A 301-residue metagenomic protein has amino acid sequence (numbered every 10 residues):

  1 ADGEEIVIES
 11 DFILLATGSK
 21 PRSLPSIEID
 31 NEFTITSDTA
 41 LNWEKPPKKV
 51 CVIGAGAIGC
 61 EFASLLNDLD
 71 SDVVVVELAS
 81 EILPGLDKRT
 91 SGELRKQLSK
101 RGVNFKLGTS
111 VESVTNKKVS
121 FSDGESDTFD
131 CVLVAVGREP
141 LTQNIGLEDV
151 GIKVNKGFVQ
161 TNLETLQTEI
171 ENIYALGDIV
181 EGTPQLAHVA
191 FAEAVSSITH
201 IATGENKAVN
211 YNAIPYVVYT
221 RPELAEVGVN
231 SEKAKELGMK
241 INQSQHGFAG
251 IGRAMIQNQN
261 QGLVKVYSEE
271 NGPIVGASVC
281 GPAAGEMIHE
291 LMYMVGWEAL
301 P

Functional and structural regions predicted by a protein language model:
A1-V7, T115-S126, V132: Conserved beta-strand-loop-beta-strand element in the redox core of flavoprotein oxidoreductases
I8-G18, V52-I53, V73, T128-G137 (+2 more regions): Short hydrophobic core segments
T17-D72, V76, F105, E148-V150 (+2 more regions): Glycine-rich dinucleotide-binding loop and its adjacent helix/turn
K20-R22, K153-N155, E205-P215, M239-S244: A short alpha-helix-loop-beta-strand transition element characteristic of N-terminal alpha/beta dinucleotide-binding
D30-P46, D127, C131-T203, M292-Y293: FAD-site-proximal beta/loop scaffold in flavoenzymes
L41-N42, P47-C51, A57-N116, S120 (+2 more regions): Rossmann-like dinucleotide-binding cores of NAD(P)H-dependent redox enzymes
K100, N162-E164, S268-E269: Short, acidic, Ser/Thr-enriched surface-loop or helix-capping motifs
Y219-N230, K235-P301: Flexible, glycine-rich terminal cap/loop adjacent to redox cofactors in electron-transfer oxidoreductases
